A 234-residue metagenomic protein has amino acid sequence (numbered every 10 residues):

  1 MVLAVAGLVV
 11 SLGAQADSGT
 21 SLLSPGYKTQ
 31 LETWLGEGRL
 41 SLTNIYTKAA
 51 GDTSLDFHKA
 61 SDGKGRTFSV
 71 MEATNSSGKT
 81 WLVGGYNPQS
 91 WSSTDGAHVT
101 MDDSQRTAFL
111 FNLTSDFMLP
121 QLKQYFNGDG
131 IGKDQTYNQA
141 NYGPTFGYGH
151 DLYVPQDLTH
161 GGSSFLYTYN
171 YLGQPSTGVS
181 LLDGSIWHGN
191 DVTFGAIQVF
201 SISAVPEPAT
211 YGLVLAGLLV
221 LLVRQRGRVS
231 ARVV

Functional and structural regions predicted by a protein language model:
M1-D17, F200-V220: Short, threonine-centered small-residue motifs that mark membrane-proximal processing/anchoring sites and TM-junction
V9, L22-Q30, L218-V220, R226: A general, composition-driven signal for non-globular sequence regions
D17-T67, A73-A204: Phosphate-recognition beta-domain surfaces
S61, S69-E72, A204-V205, Y211-A216 (+1 more regions): Functionally constrained cores in energy, signaling, and assembly domains
L119, G212, G227-V229: N-terminal processing/targeting junctions
L222-V234: C-terminal membrane-anchoring or membrane-association module
